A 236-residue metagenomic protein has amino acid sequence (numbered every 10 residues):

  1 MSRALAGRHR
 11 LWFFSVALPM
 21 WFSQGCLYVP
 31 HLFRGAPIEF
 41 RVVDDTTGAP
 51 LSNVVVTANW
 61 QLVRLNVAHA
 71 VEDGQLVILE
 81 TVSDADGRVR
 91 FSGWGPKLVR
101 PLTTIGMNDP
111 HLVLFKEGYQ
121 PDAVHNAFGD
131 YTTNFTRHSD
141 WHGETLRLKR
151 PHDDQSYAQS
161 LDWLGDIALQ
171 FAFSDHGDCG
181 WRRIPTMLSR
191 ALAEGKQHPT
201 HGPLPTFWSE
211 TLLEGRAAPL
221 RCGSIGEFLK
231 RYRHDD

Functional and structural regions predicted by a protein language model:
M1-Q24: Sec-dependent bacterial lipoprotein signal peptides
P19-L51, T57, F171-D235: Beta-strand-rich domain onsets/edges
Y28-V29, N126-G165, A218-G223, E227: Extracellular beta-sheet/turn segments enriched in Thr/Pro/Gly and aliphatic residues
V29-L32, H69-E72, R100-I105, F135-R137: Short consensus segments that form the blades of beta-propeller domains, in both extracellular/periplasmic
T46, W60-R64, G118-Q120: Solvent-exposed strand-loop boundary residues in beta-sheet-rich modules
R64-G95: Short, acidic Ser/Thr/Gly-rich low-complexity loop/linker segments typical of extracellular and cell-surface proteins
I78-E80, R88, A123-H125, G143-T145: Well-ordered beta-strand positions in beta-sheet-rich domains
L98-D130: A short, solvent-exposed loop/turn motif at the edges and junctions of modular extracellular/periplasmic domains
